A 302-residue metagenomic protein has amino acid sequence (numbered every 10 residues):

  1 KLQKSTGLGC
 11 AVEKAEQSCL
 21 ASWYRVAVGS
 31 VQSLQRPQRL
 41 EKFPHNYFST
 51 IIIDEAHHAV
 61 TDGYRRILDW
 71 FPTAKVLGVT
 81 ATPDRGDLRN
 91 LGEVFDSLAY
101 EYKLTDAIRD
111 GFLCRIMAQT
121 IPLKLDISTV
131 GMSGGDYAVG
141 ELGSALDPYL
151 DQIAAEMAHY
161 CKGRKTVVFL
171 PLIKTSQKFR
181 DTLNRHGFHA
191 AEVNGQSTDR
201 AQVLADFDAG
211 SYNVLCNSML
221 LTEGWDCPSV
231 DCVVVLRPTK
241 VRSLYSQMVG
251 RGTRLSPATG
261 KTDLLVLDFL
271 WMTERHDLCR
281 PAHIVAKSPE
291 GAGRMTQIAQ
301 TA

Functional and structural regions predicted by a protein language model:
K1-E16: Conserved helix-turn-beta segment of the N-terminal RecA-like "Helicase ATP-binding" lobe in SF1/SF2 helicases
E16-Y47, T61-R66: Conserved helix/coil segment N-terminal to the catalytic DExD/H
A27-S30, A74-A81, V214-N217: Structural recognition of the conserved hydrophobic beta-strand(s) that form the central parallel beta-sheet of P-loop
H57-A118: Post-DEXD/H (motif II) to motif III coupling segment of the RecA-like Helicase ATP-binding lobe
L98-V167: Conserved interdomain linker/interface between the two RecA-like ATPase lobes of SF2 helicase motors
Y137-A209: Conserved helicase/translocase motor-coupling segment
Q152-A158, K165, R275-A302: Long, largely alpha-helical accessory region at the distal end of helicase-like NTP-driven motors
H189, G195-G291: Conserved RecA-like P-loop NTPase helicase motor core
